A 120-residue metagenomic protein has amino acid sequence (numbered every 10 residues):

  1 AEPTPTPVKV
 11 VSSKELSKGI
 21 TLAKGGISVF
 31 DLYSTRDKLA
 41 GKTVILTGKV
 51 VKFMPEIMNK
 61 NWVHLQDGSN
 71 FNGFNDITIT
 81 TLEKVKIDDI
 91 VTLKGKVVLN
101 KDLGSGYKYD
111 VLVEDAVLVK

Functional and structural regions predicted by a protein language model:
A1-K120: OB-fold and OB-like single-stranded nucleic-acid-recognition modules and their adjacent interaction interfaces
